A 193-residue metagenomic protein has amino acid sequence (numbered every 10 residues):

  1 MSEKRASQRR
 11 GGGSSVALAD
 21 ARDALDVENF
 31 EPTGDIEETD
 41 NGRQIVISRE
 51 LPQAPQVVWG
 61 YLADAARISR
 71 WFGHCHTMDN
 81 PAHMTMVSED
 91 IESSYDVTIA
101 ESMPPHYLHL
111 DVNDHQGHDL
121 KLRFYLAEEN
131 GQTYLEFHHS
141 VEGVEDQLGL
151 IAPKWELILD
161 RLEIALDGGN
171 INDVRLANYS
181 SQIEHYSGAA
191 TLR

Functional and structural regions predicted by a protein language model:
S2-C75: Hydrophobic ligand-binding cavity/cleft-lining segments
S2-G13, E28, D111-L166: Beta-strand/loop substructures that line and gate deep hydrophobic ligand-binding cavities in soluble
S2-Q8, D173-R193: Charge-rich (especially acidic), low-complexity segments
A24, Y61, W71, A165 (+1 more regions): Residues that form generic nucleotide/phosphate-binding pockets
I36, I99, F124-L126: A structural signal for short hydrophobic beta-strand segments in well-ordered beta-sheet cores
E38-D40, Q44-I47, Q53, V57 (+3 more regions): Short beta-edge strand/loop motif at the mouth of beta-sheet-based domains
V58, E145, G149-A152, D173-L176: Generic detection of long, well-ordered alpha-helical segments
D167-I171: A short N-terminal helical cap/helix-turn-helix that marks the beginning of AMP-binding/adenylate-forming
